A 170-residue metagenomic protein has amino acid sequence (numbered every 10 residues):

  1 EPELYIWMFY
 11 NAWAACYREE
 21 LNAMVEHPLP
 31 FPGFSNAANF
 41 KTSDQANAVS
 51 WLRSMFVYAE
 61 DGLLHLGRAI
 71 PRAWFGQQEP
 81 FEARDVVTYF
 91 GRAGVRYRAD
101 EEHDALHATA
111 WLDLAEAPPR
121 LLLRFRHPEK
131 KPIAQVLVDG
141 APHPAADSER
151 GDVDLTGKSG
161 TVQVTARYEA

Functional and structural regions predicted by a protein language model:
P2-A170: Non-catalytic C-terminal accessory modules of carbohydrate-active enzymes
